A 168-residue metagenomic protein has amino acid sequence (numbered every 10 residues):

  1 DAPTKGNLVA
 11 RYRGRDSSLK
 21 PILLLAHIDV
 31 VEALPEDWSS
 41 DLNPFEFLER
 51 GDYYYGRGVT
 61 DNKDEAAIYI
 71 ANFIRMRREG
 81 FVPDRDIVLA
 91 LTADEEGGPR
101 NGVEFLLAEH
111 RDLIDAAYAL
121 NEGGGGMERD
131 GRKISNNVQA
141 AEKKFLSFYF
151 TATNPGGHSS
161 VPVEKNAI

Functional and structural regions predicted by a protein language model:
D1-V59, R78-P83: Acidic/His- and Gly-rich active-site-bordering loop/insert found across diverse amide/peptide-bond hydrolases
D16-S17, I28-E32, D94-G97, G124-E128 (+1 more regions): Solvent-exposed loop/turn segments at secondary-structure junctions within structured extracellular/periplasmic domains
L25-H27, L91, N121-E122, T151: Short beta-strand segments
Y53, G58-N137: Acidic/histidine-rich catalytic neighborhood of metal-dependent amide-processing enzymes
E104-A108, S159-I168: A short core secondary-structure module
G123-G124, N136-F150: Flexible glycine/proline-rich, aromatic-decorated loop/lid segments
R132-I134, T151-S160: Flexible glycine/proline-enriched surface loops and loop-helix/loop-strand junctions
